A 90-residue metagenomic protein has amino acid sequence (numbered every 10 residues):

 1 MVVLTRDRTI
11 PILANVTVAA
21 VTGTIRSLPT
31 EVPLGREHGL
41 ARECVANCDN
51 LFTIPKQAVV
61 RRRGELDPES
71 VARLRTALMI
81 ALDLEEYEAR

Functional and structural regions predicted by a protein language model:
V2-R90: Conserved functional hotspots at enzyme active or ligand-binding sites that engage polyanionic ligands
